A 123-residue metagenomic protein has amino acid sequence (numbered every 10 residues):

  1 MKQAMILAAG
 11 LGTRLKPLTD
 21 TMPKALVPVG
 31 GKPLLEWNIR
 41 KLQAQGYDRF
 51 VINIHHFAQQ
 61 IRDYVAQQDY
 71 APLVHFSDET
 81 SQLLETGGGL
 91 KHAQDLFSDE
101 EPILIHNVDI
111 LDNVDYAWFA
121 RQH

Functional and structural regions predicted by a protein language model:
M1-D20, L34: N-terminal nucleotide-binding beta1-loop-alpha1 segment
K2-I6, P28, K32-N107, W118: Conserved N-terminal catalytic core of the sugar/cofactor nucleotidyltransferase
L11, V108-I110: Active-site metal-binding loops of divalent metal-dependent hydrolases
K16, K24-V27: Pre-signature/interface helix of ABC/ABC-like ATPase nucleotide-binding domains
L18-T21, F97, V114: Helix-loop segment at the mouth of the active site in Rossmann-fold oxidoreductases, especially SDR/KR enzymes
T21-K24, P72: A short helix-loop-beta submotif of the ANL/AMP-binding
V114-H123: Conserved donor-nucleotide/metal-binding helix-loop-beta segment in metal-dependent transferases, i.e., the alpha-helix
